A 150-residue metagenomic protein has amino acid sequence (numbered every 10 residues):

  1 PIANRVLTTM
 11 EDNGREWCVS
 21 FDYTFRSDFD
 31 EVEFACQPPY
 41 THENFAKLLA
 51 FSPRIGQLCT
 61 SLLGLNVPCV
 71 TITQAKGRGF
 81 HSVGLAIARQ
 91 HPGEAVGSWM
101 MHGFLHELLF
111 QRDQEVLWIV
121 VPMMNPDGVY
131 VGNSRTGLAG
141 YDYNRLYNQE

Functional and structural regions predicted by a protein language model:
P1-V32, Y40: Extreme N-terminal flexible tails
V32-E33, A46, S98: Short, hydrophobic/aromatic beta-strand segments
E33-A35, I119: Beta-strand cores of modular interaction/reader domains in eukaryotic scaffold and signaling proteins, especially PDZ
C36-Q37, R54: Propeptide (latency) domains of metzincin metalloproteases
Q37-F45: Short acidic/polar inter-strand loop motif in beta-rich domains
N44-K47, G79-F80: A short, polar/proline- and glycine-enriched secondary-structure boundary/capping micro-motif
K47-I55: Long amphipathic N-terminal alpha/beta scaffold segment
R54-E150: Active-site/substrate-binding loop(s) of hydrolase catalytic cores
